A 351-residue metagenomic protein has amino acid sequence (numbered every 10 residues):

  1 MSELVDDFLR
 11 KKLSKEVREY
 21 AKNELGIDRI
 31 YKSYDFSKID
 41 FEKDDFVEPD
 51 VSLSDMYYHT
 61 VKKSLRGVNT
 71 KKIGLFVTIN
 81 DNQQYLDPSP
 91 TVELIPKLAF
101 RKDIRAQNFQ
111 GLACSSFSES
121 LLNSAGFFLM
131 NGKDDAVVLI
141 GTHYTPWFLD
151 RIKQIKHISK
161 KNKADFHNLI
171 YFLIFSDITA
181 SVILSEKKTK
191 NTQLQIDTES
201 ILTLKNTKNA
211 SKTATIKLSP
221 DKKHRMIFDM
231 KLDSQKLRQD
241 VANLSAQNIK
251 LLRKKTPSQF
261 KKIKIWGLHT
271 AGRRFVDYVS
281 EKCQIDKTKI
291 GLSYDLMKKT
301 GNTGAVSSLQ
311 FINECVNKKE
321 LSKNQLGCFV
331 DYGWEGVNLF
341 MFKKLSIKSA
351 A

Functional and structural regions predicted by a protein language model:
M1-V51, K160-Q239, M341-A351: Condensing-enzyme catalytic core mediating Claisen C-C bond formation in acyl metabolism
L13-V17, I27, S52-V68, P90-T91 (+2 more regions): Short, well-ordered amphipathic alpha-helical segments that serve as non-catalytic structural scaffolds within diverse
K22-K72, V77-Q84, P90-V92: Metal-dependent C-N hydrolase catalytic cores
S54, Y58, N82-Q84, P96 (+4 more regions): Claisen-condensing/thiolase-fold acyl-transfer catalytic domains that form or cleave C-C bonds in fatty acid
I79, Q110, A136-T142, L184 (+1 more regions): Short beta-strand segments
Q84-D87, S115-E119, Y144-L149, K205-N206: Short, well-ordered, mixed-charge alpha-helical segments that flank or form enzyme active sites
L86-F100, W147-K160, L218-D221, V276-K289: Acidic-glycine-rich active-site phosphate/pyrophosphate-binding loop
N131-I174: Flexible, glycine-rich active-site loops centered on histidine and acidic residues that chelate a metal or position
